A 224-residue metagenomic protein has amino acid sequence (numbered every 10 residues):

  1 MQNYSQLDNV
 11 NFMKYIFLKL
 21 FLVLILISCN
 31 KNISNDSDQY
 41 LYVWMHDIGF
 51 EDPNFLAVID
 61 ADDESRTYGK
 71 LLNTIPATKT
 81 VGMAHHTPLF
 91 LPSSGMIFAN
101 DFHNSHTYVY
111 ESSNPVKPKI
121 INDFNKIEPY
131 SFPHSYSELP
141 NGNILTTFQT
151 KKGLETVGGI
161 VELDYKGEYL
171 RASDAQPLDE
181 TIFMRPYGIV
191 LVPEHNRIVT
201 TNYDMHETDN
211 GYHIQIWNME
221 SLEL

Functional and structural regions predicted by a protein language model:
M1-S34: Bacterial Sec-dependent N-terminal signal peptides
S37, D52, M83-H86, F132 (+3 more regions): Beta-rich catalytic cores
S37-Q39, S94-G95, N141-N143, E194-N196: Short coil/turn segments that connect the beta-strands within blades of beta-propeller domains
V43, A99, T146-T147, T200: Residue position within the beta-strands of beta-propeller blades
G49-D52, F102-S105, K152-V157, M205-Y212: Short, solvent-exposed loop/turn segments at conserved positions within beta-propeller repeat blades
I59-T67, V109-P118, Y165-E168, I216-L224: Short loop/turn segments immediately following beta-strands, especially the blade-tip and inter-blade linker loops
G69-E138: Blade-loop segments of beta-propeller domains
P115-P193: Asp-box/WD-like beta-propeller blade repeats and closely related beta-sheet repeat scaffolds
